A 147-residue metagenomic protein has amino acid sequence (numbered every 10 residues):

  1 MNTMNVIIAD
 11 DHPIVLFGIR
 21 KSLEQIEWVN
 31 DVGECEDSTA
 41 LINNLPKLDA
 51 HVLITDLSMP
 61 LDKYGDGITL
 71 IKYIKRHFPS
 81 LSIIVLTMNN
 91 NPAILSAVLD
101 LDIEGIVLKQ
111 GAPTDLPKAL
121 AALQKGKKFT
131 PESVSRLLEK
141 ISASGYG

Functional and structural regions predicted by a protein language model:
N2-V15, I19, L23, L53: Conserved acidic segment of CheY-like receiver
W28-D37, N44: Short hydrophobic/Thr-rich beta-strand motif most characteristic of the beta2 strand and flanking loop of CheY-like
L48-I54: Active-site beta3 strand of CheY-like receiver
S58-D62: The short loop immediately C-terminal to the conserved phospho-acceptor aspartate in CheY-like receiver
G65-S80, S96, D100: Short amphipathic alpha-helix used as the core "switch/output" element in two-component signaling
N89-A93: Negatively charged, flexible loop motifs adjacent to catalytic sites in prokaryotic signal transduction proteins
I94-L99, E104, Q110-G147: Short, flexible helix-to-coil linker/hinge segments that flank and couple to helix-turn-helix
